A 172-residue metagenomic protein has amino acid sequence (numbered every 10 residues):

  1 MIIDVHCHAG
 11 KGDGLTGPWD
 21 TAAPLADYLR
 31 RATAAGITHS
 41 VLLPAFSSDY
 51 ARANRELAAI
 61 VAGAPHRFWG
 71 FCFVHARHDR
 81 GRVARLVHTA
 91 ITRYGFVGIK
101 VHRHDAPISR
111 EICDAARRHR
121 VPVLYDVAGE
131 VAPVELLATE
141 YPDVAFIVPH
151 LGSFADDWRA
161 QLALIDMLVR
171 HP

Functional and structural regions predicted by a protein language model:
M1, G36-S40, A64-G70, R93-V97 (+3 more regions): Short, well-ordered coil/turn segments that N-cap beta-strands
M1-E56: An N-terminally biased module of ancient metal coordination in phosphate/nucleic-acid-related enzymes
I2-V5, V41-P44, F71-C72, K100 (+2 more regions): Active-site neighborhood of phospho(di)ester-bond hydrolases with catalytic His/Asp-centered motifs
H8, H102, G152: Catalytic metal-binding/acid-base residues of hydrolase active sites
A23-L29, A51-I60, A84-R85, V131-L136 (+1 more regions): Alpha-helical scaffolding within the catalytic cores of extracellular/periplasmic polymer-degrading hydrolases
A32, V61-P65, I91, A138-T139 (+1 more regions): N-terminal cationic-hydrophobic initiation segments that often serve targeting/anchoring roles
S47-Y125: Active-site gating/metal-coordination segments in enzymes
D105-P172: Catalytic pocket-lining loop regions of alpha/beta-barrel enzymes, especially the amidohydrolase/enolase/GH5 lineages
